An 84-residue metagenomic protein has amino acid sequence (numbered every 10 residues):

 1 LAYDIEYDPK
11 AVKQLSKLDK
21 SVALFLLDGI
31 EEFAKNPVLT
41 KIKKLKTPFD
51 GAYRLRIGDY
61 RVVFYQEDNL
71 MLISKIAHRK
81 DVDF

Functional and structural regions predicted by a protein language model:
A2-K13, K17, S21-D28, L39 (+2 more regions): Enriched for short, Lys/Arg-rich terminal
E31-L55: A short, surface-exposed loop/turn module that caps and links secondary-structure elements
